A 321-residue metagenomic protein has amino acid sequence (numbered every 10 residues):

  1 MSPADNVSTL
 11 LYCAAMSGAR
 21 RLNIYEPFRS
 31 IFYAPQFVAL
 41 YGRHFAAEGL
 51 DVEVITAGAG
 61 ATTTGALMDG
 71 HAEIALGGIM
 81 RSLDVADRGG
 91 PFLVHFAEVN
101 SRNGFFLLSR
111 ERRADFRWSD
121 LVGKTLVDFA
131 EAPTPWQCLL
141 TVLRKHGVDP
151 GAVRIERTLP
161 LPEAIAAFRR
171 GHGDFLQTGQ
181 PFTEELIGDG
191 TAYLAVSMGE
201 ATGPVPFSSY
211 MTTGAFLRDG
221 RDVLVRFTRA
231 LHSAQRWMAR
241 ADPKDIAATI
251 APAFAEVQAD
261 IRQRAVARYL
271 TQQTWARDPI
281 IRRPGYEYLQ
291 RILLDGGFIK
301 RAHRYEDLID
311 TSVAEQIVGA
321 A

Functional and structural regions predicted by a protein language model:
T9-C13, S17-D149, I155-P160, A167 (+4 more regions): Short, glycine-/small- and polar/acidic-enriched structural segments that line small-molecule recognition paths
Y41, A46, R144, I187 (+3 more regions): Short polybasic/polar patches that bind polyanions
E163-F254: Pocket-lining segment of extracytoplasmic ligand-binding domains
D219-K300: Secondary-structure end/capping motifs
Q290-A321: Conserved C-terminal helix/tail region of periplasmic/extracytoplasmic solute-binding proteins
